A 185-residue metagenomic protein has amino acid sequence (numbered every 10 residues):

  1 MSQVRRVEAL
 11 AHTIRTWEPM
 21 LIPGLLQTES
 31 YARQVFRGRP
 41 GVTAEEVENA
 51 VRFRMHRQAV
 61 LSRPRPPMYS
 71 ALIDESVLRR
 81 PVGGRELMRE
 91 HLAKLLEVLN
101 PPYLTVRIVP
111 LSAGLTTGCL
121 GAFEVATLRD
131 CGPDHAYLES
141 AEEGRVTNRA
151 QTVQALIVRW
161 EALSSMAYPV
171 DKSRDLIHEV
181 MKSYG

Functional and structural regions predicted by a protein language model:
M1-R80, N148, V158, A162-G185: Interdomain hinge/linker segments and adjacent boundary elements that couple functional modules
G84-G185: C-terminal regulatory/effector modules of DNA-binding transcriptional regulators
